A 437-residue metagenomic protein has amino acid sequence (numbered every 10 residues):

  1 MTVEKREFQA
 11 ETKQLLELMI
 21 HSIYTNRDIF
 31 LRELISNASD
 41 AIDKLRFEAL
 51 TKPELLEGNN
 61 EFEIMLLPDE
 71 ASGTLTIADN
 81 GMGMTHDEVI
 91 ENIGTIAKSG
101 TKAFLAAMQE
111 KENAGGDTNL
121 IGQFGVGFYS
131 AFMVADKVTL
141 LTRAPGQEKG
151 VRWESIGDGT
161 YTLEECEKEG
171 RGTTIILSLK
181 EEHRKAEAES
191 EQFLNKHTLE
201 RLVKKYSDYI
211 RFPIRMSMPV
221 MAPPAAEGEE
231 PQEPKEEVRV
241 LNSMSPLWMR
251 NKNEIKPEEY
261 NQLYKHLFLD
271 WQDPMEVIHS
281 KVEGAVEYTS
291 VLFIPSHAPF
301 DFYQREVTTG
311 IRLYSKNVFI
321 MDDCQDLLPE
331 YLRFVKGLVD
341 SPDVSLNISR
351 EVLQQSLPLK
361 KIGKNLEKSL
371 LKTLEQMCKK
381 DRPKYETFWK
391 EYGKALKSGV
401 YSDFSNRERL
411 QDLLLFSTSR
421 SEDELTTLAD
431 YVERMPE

Functional and structural regions predicted by a protein language model:
M1-E189, F193, R201, G228: GHKL (Bergerat-fold) ATPase N-terminal catalytic module, capturing the glycine-rich phosphate-binding loop and acidic
L120, V138-T160, K180-R184, A188-E437: GHKL/Bergerat-fold ATPase module in large chromosome/replication-associated machines
